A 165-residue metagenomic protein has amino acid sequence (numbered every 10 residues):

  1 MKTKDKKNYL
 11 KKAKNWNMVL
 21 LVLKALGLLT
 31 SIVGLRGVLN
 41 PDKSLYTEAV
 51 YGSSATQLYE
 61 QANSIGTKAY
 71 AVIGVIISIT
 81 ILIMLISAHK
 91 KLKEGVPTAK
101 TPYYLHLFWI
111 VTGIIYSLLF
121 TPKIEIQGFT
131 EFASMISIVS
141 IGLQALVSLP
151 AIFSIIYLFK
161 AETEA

Functional and structural regions predicted by a protein language model:
M1-P41, Y157-A165: Cytosolic juxtamembrane helix and N-cap/initiation of the first transmembrane helix
T3-K6, A55, I79, T101 (+1 more regions): Short amphipathic alpha-helical segments that mediate assembly, nucleic-acid/protein binding, or membrane association
K6-W16, L20, E60-Y70, L92-P102 (+2 more regions): Membrane-interface helix-boundary signature
K14, K24, T112-K160: Alpha-helical membrane-associated segments of multi-pass integral membrane proteins
S31-L45, L85-T98, F120-Q127, S154-A165: Perimembrane helix-loop junctions in membrane proteins
P41-A69, Y116-G142: Interfacial non-cytosolic loop connecting adjacent transmembrane helices
K68-M84, W109, Q144-S148: Generic alpha-helical transmembrane segments
T80-G113, S117: Loop-to-transmembrane helix junctions at the membrane interface
